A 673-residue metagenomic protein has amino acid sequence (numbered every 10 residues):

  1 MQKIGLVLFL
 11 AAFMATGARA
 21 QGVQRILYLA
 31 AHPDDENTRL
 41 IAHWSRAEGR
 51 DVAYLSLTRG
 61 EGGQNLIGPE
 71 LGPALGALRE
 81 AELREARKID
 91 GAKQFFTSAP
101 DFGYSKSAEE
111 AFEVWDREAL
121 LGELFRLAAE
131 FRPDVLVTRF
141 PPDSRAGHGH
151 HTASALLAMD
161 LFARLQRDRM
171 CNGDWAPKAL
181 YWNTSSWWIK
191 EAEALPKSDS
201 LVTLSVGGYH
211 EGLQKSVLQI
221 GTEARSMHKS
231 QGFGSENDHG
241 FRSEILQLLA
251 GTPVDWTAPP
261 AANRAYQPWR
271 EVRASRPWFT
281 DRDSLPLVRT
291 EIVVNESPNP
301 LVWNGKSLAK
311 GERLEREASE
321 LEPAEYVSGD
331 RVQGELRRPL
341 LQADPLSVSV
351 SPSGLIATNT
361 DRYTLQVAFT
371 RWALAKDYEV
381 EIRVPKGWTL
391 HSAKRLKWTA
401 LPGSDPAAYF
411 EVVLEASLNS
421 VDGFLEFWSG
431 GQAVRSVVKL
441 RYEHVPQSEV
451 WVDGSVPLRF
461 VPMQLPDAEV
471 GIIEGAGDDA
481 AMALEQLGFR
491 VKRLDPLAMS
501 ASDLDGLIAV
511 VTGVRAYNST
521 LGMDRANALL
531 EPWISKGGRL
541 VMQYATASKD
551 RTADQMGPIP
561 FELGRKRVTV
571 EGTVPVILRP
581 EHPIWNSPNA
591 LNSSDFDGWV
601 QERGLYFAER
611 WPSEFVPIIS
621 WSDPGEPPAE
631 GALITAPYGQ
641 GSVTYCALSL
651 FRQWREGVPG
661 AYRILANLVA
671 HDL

Functional and structural regions predicted by a protein language model:
G5-A15: Bacterial N-terminal signal peptides
L6, A20-L27, S107-S284: Metal-dependent de-N-acetylase/amidase catalytic core
A20-E130, T152, L156-A163: Active-site rim/loop-helix segments in enzyme catalytic domains that contact anionic ligands
L27-L29, V52-S56, Q94-S98, V135-T138 (+6 more regions): Structural recognition of the beta-strand scaffold that forms the well-ordered cores of secreted hydrolase catalytic
R282-R459: Long beta-sheet-rich domains in secretory-pathway and surface-associated proteins
S436-G513, T546, E562, R652 (+1 more regions): Aromatic-Pro/Gly-enriched surface loop or interdomain linker that acts as a lid/target-recognition segment
R515-D597: A glycine-rich, often tryptophan-bearing local segment used as a flexible ligand/cofactor-contacting loop or short
R567-G657: Catalytic beta-strand/loop cores that center a nucleophilic Ser/Cys/Thr and support acyl-enzyme chemistry
